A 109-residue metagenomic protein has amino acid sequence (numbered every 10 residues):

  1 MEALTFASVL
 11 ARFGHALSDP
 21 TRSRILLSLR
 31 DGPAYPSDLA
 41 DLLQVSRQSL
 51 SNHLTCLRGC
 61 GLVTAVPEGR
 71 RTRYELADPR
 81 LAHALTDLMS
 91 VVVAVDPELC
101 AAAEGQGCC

Functional and structural regions predicted by a protein language model:
M1-V9, P79-C109: Amphipathic alpha-helical dimerization/coiled-coil segments that flank or bridge DNA-binding/regulatory modules
E2, S8-S46, E68-L81: N-terminal helix-turn-helix DNA-binding core of bacterial DNA-binding proteins
L26, G59-C60, A103: Extended rod-forming repeat segments used as scaffolds/tethers
D41, R58-G59: Alpha-helical residues within the helix-turn-helix
H53: Residues within the DNA-recognition helix of helix-turn-helix
